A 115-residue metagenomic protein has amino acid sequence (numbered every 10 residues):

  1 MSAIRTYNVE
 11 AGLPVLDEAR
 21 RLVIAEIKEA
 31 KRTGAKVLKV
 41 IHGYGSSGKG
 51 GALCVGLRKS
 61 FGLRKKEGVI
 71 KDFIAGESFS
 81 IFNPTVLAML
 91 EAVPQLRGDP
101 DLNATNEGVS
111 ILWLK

Functional and structural regions predicted by a protein language model:
M1-K115: Long, charged, low-complexity intrinsically disordered regions
